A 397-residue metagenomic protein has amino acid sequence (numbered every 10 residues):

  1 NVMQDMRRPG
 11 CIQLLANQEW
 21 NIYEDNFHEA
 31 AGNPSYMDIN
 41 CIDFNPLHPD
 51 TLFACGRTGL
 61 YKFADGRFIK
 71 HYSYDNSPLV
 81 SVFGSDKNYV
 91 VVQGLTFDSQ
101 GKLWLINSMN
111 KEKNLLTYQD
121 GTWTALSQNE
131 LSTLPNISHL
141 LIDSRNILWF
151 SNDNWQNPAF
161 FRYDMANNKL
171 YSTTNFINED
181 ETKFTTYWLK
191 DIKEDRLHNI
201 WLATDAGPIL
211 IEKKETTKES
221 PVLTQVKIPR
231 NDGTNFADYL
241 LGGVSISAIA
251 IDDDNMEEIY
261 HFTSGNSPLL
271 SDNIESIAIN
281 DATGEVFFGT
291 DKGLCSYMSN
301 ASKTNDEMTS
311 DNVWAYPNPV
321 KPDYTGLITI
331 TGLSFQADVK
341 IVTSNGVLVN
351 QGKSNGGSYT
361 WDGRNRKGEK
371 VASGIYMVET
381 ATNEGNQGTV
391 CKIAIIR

Functional and structural regions predicted by a protein language model:
N1-V313, L348: Carboxylate-rich, polar loop motifs that coordinate divalent cations or form catalytic acidic clusters
C11, A301-D306, A315-N318, G346 (+3 more regions): Terminal processing/anchoring signals of secreted or surface-associated proteins and related intramolecular
T283-E285, A372-M377: Short, conserved beta-strand segments of beta-strand-rich sandwich/propeller modules, principally
E307-K340, S358-W361: Glycine-centered coil/turn sites that cap beta-strands in beta-rich domains
D338-V349, Y376: Short, glycine-anchored, charge-dense loop/turn motifs used at functional sites
L348-V371, T382-N386: Glycine-centered tight-turn motifs at strand-turn-strand junctions
M377-R397: C-terminal tail/sorting-segment detector
